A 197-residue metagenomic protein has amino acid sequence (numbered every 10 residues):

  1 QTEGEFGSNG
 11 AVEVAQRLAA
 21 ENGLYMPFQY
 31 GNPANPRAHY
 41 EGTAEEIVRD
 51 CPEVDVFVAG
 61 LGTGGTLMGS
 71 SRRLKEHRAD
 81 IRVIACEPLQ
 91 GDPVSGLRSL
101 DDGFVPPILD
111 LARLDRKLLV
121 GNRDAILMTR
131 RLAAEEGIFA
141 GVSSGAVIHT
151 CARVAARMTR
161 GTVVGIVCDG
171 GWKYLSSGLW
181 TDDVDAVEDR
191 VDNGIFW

Functional and structural regions predicted by a protein language model:
Q1-V56, C86-A133: Small/polar-residue-rich loop-to-helix segments that shape phosphate-bearing ligand pockets
P27-Y30, G60-G62, A85-E87, V164-C168: Short beta-strand segments
A38-Y40, G69-R73, S95-S99, L175-L179: Short acidic, glycine/serine/threonine-rich loops at helix termini
G60-S71, S143-C151, Y174: Short glycine/serine/threonine-rich phosphate/pyrophosphate-binding segments that cradle anionic phosphate groups
S71-R78, A155: Surface-exposed amphipathic alpha-helices with a cationic face
D80-R82, T162: Residues at the starts of beta-strands that form the adenosine-phosphate
A112-M158, W180: Active-site-adjacent helical/loop segments in soluble small-molecule enzymes
A152-W197: Phosphate-binding loop/pocket of nucleotide- and phosphate-handling active sites
